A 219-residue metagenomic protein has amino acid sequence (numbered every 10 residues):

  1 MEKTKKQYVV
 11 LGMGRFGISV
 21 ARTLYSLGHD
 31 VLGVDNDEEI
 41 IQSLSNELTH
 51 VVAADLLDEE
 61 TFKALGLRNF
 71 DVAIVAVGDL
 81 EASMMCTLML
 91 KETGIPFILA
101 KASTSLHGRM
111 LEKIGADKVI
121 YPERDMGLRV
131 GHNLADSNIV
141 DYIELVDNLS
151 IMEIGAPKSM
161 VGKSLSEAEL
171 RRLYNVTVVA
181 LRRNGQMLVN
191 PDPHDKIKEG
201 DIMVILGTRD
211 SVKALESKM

Functional and structural regions predicted by a protein language model:
M1-M219: Cytosolic regulatory regions of ion transport systems
